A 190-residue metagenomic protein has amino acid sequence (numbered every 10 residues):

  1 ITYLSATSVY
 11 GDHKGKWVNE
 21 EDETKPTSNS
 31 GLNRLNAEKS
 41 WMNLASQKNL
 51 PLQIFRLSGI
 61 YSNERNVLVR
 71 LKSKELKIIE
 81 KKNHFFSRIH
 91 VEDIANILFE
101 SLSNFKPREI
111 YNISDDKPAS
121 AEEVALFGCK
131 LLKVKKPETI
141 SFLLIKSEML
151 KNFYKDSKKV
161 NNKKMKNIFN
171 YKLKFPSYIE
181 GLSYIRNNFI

Functional and structural regions predicted by a protein language model:
L4-W17, I60-E64: Conserved catalytic-site region of short-chain dehydrogenase/reductase
K14-I54: Catalytic helix-loop patch of NAD(P)-dependent Rossmann-fold dehydrogenases
M42-F86: NAD(P)-dependent short-chain dehydrogenase/reductase
V69-K77, N83-Y111, D115-P118: Alpha-helical substrate-binding/gating segment
I94, L98, I113, V124 (+2 more regions): Non-catalytic, hydrophobic alpha-helical segments
N104-L150: Mid/C-terminal beta-alpha module of Rossmann-like enzyme folds, strongest in SDR-family dehydrogenases/epimerases
L126, I145-K172: Conserved C-terminal active-site "lid" loop/helix of NAD(P)H-dependent oxidoreductases that clamps the redox cofactor
P176-I190: Amphipathic terminal alpha-helices
